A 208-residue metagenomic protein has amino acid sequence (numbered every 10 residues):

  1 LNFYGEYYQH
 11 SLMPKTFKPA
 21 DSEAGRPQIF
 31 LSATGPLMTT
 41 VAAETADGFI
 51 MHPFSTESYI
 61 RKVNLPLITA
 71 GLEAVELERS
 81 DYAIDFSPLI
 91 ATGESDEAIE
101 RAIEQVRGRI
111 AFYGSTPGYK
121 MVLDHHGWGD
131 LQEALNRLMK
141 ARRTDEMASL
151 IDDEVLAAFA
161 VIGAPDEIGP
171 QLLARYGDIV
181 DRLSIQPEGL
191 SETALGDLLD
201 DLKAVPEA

Functional and structural regions predicted by a protein language model:
L1-A208: Active-site-adjacent structural elements that line small-molecule/cofactor binding pockets in enzymes
